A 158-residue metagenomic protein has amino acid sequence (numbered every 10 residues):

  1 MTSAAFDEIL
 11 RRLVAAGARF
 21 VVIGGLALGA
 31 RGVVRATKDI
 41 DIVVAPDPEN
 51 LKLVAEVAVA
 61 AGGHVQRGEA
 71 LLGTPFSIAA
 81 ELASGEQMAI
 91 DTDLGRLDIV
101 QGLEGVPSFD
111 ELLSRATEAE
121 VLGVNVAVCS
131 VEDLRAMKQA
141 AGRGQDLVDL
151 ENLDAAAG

Functional and structural regions predicted by a protein language model:
M1-G158: Compositionally biased terminal segments of proteins
